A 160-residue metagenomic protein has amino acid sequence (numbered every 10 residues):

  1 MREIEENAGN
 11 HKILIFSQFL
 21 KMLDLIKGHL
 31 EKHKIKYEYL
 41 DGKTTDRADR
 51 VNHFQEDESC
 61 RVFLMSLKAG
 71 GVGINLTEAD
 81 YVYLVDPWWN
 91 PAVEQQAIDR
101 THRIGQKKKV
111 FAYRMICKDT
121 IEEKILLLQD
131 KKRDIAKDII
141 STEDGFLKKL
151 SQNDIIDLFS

Functional and structural regions predicted by a protein language model:
M1-S160: ASCE P-loop NTPase motor core, strongest for the SF2 helicase catalytic module
